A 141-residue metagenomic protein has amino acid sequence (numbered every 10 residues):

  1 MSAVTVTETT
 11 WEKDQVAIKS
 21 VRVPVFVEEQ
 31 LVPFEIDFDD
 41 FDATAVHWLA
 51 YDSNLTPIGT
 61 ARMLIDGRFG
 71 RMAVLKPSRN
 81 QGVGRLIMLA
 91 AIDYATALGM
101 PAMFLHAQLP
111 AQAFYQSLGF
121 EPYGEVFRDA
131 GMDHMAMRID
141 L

Functional and structural regions predicted by a protein language model:
M1-D37, D42-H47, D52-I58: Short amphipathic alpha-helix that is part of the acyltransferase structural core
A45, M132-A136: Short hydrophobic/aromatic beta-strand or adjacent loop that forms the aromatic wall/cage of a ligand/substrate-binding
L49, L55-A73: Conserved beta-strand in the GNAT
L49-Y51, A136-D140: Short, well-ordered beta-strand micro-motif
S78, G82-A90: Conserved acetyl-CoA pyrophosphate-binding loop and the N-cap/start of the following alpha-helix in GNAT-like
A95-Q108: Conserved GNAT acetyl-CoA-binding A-motif
L109-E125, D129-D133: Conserved active-site alpha-helix within GNAT-family acetyltransferase domains
